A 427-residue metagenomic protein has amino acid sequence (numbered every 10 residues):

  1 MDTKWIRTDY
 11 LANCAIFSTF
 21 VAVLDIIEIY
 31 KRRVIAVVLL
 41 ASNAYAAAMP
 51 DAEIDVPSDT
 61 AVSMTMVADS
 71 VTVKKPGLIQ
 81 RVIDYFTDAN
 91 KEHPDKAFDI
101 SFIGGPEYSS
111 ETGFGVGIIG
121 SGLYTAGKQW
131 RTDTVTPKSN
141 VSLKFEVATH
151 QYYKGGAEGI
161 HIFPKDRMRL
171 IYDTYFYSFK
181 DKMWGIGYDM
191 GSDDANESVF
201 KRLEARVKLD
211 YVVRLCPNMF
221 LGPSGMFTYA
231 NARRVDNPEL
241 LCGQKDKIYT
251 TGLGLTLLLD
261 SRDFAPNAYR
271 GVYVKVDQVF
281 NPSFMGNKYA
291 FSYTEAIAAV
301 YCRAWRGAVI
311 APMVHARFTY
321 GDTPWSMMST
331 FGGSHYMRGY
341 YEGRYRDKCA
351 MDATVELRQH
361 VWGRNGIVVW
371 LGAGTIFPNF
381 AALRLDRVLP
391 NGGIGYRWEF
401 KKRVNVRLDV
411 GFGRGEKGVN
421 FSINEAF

Functional and structural regions predicted by a protein language model:
M1-Q80: Cleavable N-terminal export/targeting peptides
V62, D69-V82, F86-A89, E107 (+3 more regions): Transmembrane beta-strand segments of outer-membrane beta-barrel domains in Gram-negative and organellar OMPs
A89-F98, A126-K138, P164-R169, C216-N218 (+5 more regions): Short loop/turn motifs that connect adjacent beta-strands in outer-membrane beta-barrel proteins
E92-S101, E107-K245, N405, G413-F427: Gram-negative/organellar outer-membrane beta-barrel architecture
F102-G104, V141-F145, L170-T174, L221-G225 (+7 more regions): Membrane-embedded beta-strand positions of outer-membrane beta-barrel proteins
P106-G117, L143-K154, K165, K247-I248 (+7 more regions): Solvent-exposed loop/turn segments connecting transmembrane beta-strands in outer-membrane beta-barrel proteins
G254-L255, G393-F400, E416-F427: Outer-membrane beta-barrel "beta-signal"
L255-L258, R262-H360: C-terminal outer-membrane beta-barrel translocator/porin domains of Gram-negative envelope proteins and their
